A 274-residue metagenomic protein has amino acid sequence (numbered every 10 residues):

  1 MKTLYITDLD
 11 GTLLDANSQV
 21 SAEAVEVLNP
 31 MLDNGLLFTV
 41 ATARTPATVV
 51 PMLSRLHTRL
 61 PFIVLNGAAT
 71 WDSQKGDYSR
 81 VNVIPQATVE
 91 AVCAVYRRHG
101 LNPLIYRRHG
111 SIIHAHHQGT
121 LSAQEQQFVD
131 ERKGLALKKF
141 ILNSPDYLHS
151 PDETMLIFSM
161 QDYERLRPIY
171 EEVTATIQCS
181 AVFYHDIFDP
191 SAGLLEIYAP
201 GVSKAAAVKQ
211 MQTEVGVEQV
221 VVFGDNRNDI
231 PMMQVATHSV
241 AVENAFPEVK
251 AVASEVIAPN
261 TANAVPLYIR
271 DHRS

Functional and structural regions predicted by a protein language model:
M1-L4, S21, L194-S274: Mg2+-dependent phosphoryl-transfer enzymes with acidic/Ser/Thr/Gly-rich catalytic loops
K2-S18, V92, M233: Asp-based phosphoryl-transfer active-site loop
L13, W71-D72, Y78-S79, P190-L194 (+1 more regions): A short acidic, helix-capping loop that chelates divalent metal ions and anchors anionic groups
Q19-F128: Active-site phosphate-binding/coordination module
M31, Y96, V173-T174, Q212 (+1 more regions): A generic structural signal for well-ordered alpha-helical segments
L56-T58, N66, T176-I177, V235-A236 (+1 more regions): Short, structured coil segments at secondary-structure junctions
R59-L65, Q124-E125, A181-V182, S239-N244 (+1 more regions): Short hydrophobic/aromatic-enriched beta-strand-loop microsegments
G110-V221, R227, M232: Conserved acidic, metal-coordinating active-site core of Asp-based, Mg2+-dependent phosphoryl-transfer enzymes
